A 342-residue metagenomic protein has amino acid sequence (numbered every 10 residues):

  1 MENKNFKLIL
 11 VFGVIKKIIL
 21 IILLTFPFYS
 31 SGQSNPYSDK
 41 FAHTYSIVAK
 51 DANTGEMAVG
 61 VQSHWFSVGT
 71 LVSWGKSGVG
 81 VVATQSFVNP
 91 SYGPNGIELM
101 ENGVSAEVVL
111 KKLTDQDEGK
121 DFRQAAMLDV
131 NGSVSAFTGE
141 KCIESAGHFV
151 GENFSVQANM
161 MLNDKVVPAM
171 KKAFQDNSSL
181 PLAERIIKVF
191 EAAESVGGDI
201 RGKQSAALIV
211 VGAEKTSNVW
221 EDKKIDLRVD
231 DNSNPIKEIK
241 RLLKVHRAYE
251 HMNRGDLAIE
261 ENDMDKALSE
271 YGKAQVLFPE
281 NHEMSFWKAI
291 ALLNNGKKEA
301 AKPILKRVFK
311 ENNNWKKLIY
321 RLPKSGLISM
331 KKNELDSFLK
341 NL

Functional and structural regions predicted by a protein language model:
Q33-E250, E261, G272: N-terminal nucleophile
Y249, E283, K317-L318: Start-of-helix register in tetratricopeptide repeats
N312-L342: Terminal, low-structured helical/coil segments at or just beyond the last alpha-helical repeat
